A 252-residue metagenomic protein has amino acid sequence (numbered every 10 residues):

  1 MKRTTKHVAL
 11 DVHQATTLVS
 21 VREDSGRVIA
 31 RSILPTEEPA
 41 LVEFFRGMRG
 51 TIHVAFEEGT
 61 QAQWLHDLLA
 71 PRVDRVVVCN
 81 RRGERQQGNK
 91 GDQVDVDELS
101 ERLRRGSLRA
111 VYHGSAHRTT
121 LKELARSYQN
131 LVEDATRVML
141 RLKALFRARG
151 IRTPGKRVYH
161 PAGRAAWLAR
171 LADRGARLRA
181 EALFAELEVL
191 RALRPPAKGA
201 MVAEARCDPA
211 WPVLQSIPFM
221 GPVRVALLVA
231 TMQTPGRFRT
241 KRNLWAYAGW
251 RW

Functional and structural regions predicted by a protein language model:
K2-E23, L99, L131: Gly/Thr-rich phosphate-binding beta-strand-loop-beta motif of the actin/hexokinase/Hsp70
K6-H7, A30, G50-H53: Short active-site oxyanion
A15-P39: Short glycine-rich, Thr/Ser-proximal phosphate-binding strand/loop in the N-terminal lobe of ATP-dependent enzymes
R27-V28, L69-V76, D92-D95, A148-G155: A short alpha->loop->secondary-structure connector
E38, E43-Q86: Conserved DEDDh/DEDDy metal-dependent 3′-5′ exonuclease domain
A70, V76-R126, N130, A165-A169: Short alpha-helix plus adjacent loop in nuclease-associated cores
R85-Q87, G91, V213-W252: Phosphate-backbone recognition surface of nucleic-acid-processing proteins
R126-S216: Glycine-rich, often acidic, oxyanion-interacting loops/wings at catalytic, nucleic-acid, or phospho-protein interfaces
